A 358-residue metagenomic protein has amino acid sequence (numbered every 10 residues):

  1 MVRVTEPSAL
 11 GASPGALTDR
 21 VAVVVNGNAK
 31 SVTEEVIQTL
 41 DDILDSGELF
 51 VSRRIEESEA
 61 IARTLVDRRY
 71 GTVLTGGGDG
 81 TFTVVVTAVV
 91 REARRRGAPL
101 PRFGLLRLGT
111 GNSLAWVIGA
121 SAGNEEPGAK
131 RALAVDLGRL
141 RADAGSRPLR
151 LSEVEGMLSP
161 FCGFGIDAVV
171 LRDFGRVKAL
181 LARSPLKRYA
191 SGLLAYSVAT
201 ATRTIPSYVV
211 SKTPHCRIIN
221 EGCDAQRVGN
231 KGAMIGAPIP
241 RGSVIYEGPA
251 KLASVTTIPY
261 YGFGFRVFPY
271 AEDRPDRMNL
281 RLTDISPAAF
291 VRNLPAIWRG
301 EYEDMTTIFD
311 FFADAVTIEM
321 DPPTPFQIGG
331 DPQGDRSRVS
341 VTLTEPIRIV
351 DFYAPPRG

Functional and structural regions predicted by a protein language model:
M1-G76, T81-E92, G97, P127-K130 (+1 more regions): ATP/NTP phosphate-donor binding region
V2-S13, V23, N230-M234, I239-E247 (+1 more regions): ATP/nucleoside-binding phosphotransfer catalytic cores, i.e., glycine-rich phosphate-binding loops
D19, D42-E48, R68-Y70, V154-G156 (+3 more regions): Short glycine/proline-enriched coil/turn segments at helix->beta-strand junctions
A22-V24, V32-E34, S52, G97-K251: Catalytic core of DAGKc-family lipid kinases
G78-T81, T87-A88, L108-G111, F164-D167 (+1 more regions): Short glycine-rich anion-binding loops that position phosphate/pyrophosphate groups of nucleotides and phosphorylated
G163, D167, L252-P269, P332: Glycine-rich phosphate/pyrophosphate-binding beta-alpha loops
